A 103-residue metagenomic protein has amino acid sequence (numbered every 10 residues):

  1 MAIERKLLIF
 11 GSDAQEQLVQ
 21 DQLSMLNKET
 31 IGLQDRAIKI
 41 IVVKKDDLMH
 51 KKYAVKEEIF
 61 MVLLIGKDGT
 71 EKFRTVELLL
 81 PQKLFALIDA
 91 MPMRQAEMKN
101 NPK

Functional and structural regions predicted by a protein language model:
M1-K103: Non-catalytic interaction/Regulatory regions outside core domains
